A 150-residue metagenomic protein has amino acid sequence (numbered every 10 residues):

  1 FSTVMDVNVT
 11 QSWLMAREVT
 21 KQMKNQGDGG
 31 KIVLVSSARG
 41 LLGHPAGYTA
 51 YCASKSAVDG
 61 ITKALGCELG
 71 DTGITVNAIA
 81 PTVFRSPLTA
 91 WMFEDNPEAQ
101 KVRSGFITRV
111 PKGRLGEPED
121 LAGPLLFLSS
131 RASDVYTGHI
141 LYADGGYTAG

Functional and structural regions predicted by a protein language model:
F1-L14, V33, V58, K112: Catalytic Tyr-X3-Lys loop
A16, S54, T62: Active-site helix of classical SDR
K21, C67-D71, D134: Alpha-helical segment proximal to the catalytic Tyr-Lys
M23-A38, D71-I74, H139: Active-site loop of short-chain dehydrogenase/reductase
L42, L125-L126, T137-G150: Short C-terminal tail/terminal secondary-structure segment of NAD(P)H-dependent dehydrogenase/reductase domains
G43-C52, A64, M92: Active-site loop-to-helix junction immediately N-terminal to the catalytic Tyr of the SDR YXXXK motif in Rossmann-fold
Y48, D71, V83-R109: A glycine/serine/threonine-rich, flexible loop-to-helix segment that serves as the NAD(P) cofactor-binding "lid"
E98, V110-L121: A conserved structural motif in NAD(P)-dependent oxidoreductases
